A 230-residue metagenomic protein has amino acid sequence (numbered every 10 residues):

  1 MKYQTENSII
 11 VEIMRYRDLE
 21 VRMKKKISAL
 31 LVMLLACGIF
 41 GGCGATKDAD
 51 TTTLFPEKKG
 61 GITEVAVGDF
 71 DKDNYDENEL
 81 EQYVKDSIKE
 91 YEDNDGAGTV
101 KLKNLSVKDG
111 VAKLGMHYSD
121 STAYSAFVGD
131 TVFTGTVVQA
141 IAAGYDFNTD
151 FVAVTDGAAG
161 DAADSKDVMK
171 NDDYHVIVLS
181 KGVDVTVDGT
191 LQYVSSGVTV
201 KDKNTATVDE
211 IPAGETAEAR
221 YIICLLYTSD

Functional and structural regions predicted by a protein language model:
K2, E20-K26: Positively charged n-region of N-terminal signal peptides that target proteins for export
I9-R22: Short, Lys/Arg-enriched N-terminal segments with co-localized hydrophobic residues within the first ~10-30 amino acids
V32-G38: Bacterial N-terminal signal peptides
G41-G42: C-terminal motif of bacterial Sec signal peptides marking the signal peptidase cleavage site
A45-A66: Immediate post-signal-peptide N-terminus of mature secreted/exported proteins
D71-A142: Structured domain cores in non-transmembrane regions
L114-D202: Surface-exposed, acidic/Ser/Thr-rich flexible loop segments
Y227-D230: Conserved small/polar residues in nucleotide/adenosyl-binding loops
